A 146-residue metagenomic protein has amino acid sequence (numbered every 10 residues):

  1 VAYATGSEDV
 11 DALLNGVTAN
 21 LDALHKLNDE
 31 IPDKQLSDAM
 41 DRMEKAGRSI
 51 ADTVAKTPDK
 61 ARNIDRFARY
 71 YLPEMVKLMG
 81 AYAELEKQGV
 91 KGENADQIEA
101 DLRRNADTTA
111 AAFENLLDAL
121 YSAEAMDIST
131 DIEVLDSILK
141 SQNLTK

Functional and structural regions predicted by a protein language model:
V1-A55: Membrane-proximal, non-transmembrane interface segments of integral membrane proteins
Q35-K146: Soluble C-terminal extramembrane regulatory/interaction domains of multi-pass membrane proteins
